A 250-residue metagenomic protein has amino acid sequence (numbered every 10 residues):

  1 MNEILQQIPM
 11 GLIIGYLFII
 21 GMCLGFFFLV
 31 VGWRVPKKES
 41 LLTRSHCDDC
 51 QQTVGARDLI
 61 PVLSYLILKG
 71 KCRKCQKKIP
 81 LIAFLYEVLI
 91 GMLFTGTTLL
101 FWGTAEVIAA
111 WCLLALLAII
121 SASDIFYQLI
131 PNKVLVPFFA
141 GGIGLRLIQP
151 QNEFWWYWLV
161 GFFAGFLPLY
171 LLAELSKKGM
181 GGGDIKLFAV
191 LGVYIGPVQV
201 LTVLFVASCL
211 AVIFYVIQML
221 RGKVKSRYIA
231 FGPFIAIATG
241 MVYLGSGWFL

Functional and structural regions predicted by a protein language model:
N2-I4, P9-F26, A173-K178, A189-L250: Alpha-helical transmembrane segments
M10-F18, A83, E87, E106-A110 (+5 more regions): Residue-level signature of transmembrane alpha-helical entry/exit and packing/kink sites in multi-pass membrane
F26-I82: Membrane-proximal soluble regions of multi-pass membrane proteins
W33, F94-L99, L117-D124, G142-Q149 (+3 more regions): Structural signal for membrane-spanning alpha-helices in multi-pass inner-membrane proteins, emphasizing helix cores
E39, C72-A83, A122-V136, L175-I185 (+1 more regions): Interhelical loop and helix-boundary elements at the membrane-water interface of polytopic inner-membrane proteins
G96-A109: Transmembrane helix-loop-helix
I108-L210: Functional transmembrane core segments of multi-pass inner-membrane proteins
